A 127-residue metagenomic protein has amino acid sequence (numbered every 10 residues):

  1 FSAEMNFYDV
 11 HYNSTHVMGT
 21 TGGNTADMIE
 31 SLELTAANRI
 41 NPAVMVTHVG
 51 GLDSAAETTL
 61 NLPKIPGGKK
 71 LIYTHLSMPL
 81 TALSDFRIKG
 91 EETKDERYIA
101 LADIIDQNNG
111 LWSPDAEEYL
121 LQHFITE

Functional and structural regions predicted by a protein language model:
F1-T15, T25-E33: Rossmann-fold NAD(P)-binding glycine/threonine-rich loop
Y12-T20, P42-V44: Short beta-alpha connecting loops at secondary-structure transitions that line or flank enzyme active sites
T21-G22, V49: Output/docking surface of receiver
M28-E127: C-terminal hydrophobic helical "lid"/dimerization subdomain of Rossmann-like NAD(P)H-dependent oxidoreductases
